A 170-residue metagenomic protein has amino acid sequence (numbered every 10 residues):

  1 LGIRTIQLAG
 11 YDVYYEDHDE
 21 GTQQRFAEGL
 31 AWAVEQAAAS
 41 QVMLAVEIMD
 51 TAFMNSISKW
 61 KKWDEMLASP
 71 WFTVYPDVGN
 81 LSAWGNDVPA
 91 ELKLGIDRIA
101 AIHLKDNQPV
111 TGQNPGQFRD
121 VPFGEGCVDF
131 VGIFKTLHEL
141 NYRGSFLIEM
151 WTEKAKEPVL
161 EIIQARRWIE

Functional and structural regions predicted by a protein language model:
L1-E28, M43, N80, E153: Structural motif corresponding to the early beta-alpha repeats
G2-I3, E28, E35, F53 (+2 more regions): Histidine-acidic metal/acid-base catalytic patches
Y15-D17, A52-N55: Short, well-ordered, mixed-charge alpha-helical segments that flank or form enzyme active sites
A38: Anion (oxyanion) recognition and catalysis
I48: Conserved anion-binding
